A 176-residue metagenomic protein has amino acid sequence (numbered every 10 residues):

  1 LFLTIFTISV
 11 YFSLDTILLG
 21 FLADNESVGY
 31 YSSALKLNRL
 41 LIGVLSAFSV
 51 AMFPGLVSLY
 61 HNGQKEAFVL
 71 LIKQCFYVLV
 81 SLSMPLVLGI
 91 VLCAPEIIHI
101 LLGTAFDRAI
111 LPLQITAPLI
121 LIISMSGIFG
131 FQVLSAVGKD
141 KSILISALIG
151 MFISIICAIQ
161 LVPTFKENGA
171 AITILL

Functional and structural regions predicted by a protein language model:
L1-S58, I123-G127: Transmembrane helical elements of multi-pass membrane transporters/channels
L1-T4, E66, A109: N-terminal membrane topogenesis motif
T4, I8, F12, S46-V50 (+3 more regions): Short runs within selected transmembrane alpha-helices of multi-pass transporters and secretion channels
A23-E26, Y60-G63, V137-K139, F165: Membrane-helix interface residues
E26-G29, K73, D107-I110, D140-K141 (+1 more regions): Residues that define the loop-to-transmembrane-helix transition and helix capping in multi-pass membrane transporters
A34, N38-F76, S83, G130-A136: Helix-loop junctions and terminal segments of transmembrane helices in multi-pass membrane transport/translocation
L82-L86, Q114: Alpha-helical transmembrane segments of integral membrane proteins
P85-T104, I159-T164: Short membrane-interface helical motifs at transmembrane helix boundaries in multi-pass membrane transporters
